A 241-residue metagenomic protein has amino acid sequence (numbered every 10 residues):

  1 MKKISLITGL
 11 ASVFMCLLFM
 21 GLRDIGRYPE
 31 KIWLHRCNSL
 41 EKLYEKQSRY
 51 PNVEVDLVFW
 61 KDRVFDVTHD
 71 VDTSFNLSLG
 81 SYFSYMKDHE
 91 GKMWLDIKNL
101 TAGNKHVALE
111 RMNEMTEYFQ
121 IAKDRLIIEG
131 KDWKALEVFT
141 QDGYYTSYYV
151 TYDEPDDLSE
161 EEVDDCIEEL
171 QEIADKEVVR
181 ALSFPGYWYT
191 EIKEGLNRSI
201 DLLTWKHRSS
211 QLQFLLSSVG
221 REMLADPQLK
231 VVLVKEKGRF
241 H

Functional and structural regions predicted by a protein language model:
K2-H241: Phosphate-group recognition and catalysis centered on beta-loop-alpha active-site segments
